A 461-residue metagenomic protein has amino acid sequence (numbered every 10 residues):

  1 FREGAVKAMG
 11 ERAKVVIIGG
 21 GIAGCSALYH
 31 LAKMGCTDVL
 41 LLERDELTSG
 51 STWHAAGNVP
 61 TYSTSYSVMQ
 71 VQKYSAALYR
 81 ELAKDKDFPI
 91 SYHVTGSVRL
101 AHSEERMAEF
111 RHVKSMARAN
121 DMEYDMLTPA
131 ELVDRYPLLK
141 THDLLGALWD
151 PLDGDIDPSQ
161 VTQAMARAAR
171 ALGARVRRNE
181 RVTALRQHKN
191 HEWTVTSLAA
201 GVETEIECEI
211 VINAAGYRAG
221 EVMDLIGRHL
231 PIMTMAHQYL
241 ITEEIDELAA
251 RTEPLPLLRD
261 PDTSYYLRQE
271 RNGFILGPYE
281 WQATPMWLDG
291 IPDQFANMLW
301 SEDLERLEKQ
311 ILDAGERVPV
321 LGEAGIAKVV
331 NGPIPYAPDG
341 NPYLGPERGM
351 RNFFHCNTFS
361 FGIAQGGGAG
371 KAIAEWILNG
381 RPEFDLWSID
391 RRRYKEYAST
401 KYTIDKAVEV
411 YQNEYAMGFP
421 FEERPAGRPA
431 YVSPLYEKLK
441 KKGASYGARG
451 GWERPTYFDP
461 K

Functional and structural regions predicted by a protein language model:
F1-V15, K33-T37: Extreme N-terminal leader/targeting segments of oxidoreductases
G20-G21, R44, T358: Glycine-rich Rossmann-fold phosphate-binding loop(s) that bind the pyrophosphate of adenine dinucleotide cofactors
S26, L185-W300, K309-R317, A398-V432: Flavin-dependent oxidoreductases
A32-W53: Glycine-rich FAD pyrophosphate-binding loop
G57-R135, D262-L267, R271-G273, S301 (+4 more regions): Dinucleotide-binding Rossmann-like beta1-alpha1 core, especially the glycine-rich loop that anchors the ADP
L78-E81, H93, H102-S197, R271 (+3 more regions): Flavin (FAD/FMN) cofactor-binding and adjacent substrate-gating region of FAD-dependent oxidoreductase domains
D262, R271, D293-Y431: C-terminal catalytic lobe of FAD-dependent flavoproteins
F421, P425-K461: N- or domain-start disorder-to-order transition segments that initiate the globular core
